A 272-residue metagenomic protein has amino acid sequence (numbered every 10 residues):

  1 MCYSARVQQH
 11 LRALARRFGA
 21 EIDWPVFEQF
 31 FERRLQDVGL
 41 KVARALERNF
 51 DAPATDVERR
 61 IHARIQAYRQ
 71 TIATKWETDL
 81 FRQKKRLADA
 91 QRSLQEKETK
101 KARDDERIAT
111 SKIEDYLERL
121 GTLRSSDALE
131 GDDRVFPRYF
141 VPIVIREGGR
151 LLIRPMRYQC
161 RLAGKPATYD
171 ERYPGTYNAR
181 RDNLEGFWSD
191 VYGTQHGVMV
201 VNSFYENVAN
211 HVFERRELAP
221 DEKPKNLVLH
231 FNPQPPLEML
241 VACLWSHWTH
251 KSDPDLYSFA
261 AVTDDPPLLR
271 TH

Functional and structural regions predicted by a protein language model:
M1-H272: Short linear sequence motif anchored by a di-proline
